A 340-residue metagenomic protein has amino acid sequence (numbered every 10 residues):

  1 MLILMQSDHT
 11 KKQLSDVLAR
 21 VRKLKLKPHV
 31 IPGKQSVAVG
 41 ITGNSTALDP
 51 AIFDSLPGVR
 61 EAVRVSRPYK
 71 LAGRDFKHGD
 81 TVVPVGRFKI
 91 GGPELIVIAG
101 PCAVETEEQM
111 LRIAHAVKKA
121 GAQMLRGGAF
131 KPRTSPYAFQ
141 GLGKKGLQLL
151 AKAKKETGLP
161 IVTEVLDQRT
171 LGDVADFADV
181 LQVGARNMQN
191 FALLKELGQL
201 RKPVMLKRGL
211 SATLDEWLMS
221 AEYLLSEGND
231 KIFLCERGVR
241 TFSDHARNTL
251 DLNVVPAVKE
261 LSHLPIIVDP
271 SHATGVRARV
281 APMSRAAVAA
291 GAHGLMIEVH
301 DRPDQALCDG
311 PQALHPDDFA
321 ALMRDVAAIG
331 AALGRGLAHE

Functional and structural regions predicted by a protein language model:
M1-V97: Non-catalytic terminal accessory/regulatory regions of metabolic enzymes
D8, E94-R112, S135-G141, P160-E164 (+3 more regions): Active-site mouth loops of central-metabolism enzymes
V85, L225-A287: Active-site/ligand-binding-proximal alpha/beta "capping" segment
L95-P101, Q123-G127, I161-E164, D179-V183 (+4 more regions): Hydrophobic faces of well-ordered beta-strands that scaffold small-molecule active sites in alpha/beta enzyme cores
G121, D173-Q182, G198-V204, L225-K231 (+2 more regions): Glycine-enriched alpha-helix->loop->beta-strand junction motifs that scaffold or abut catalytic
R126-K144, D301-A313: Glycine-rich, proline-tolerant flexible connector loops at the mouths of alpha/beta enzymes
A129-S135, R186-N253: Conserved anion-binding
F139-T163, E196-P203, L252-I267, Q312-R335: Alpha-helix-loop-beta-strand connector modules within alpha/beta enzyme cores
